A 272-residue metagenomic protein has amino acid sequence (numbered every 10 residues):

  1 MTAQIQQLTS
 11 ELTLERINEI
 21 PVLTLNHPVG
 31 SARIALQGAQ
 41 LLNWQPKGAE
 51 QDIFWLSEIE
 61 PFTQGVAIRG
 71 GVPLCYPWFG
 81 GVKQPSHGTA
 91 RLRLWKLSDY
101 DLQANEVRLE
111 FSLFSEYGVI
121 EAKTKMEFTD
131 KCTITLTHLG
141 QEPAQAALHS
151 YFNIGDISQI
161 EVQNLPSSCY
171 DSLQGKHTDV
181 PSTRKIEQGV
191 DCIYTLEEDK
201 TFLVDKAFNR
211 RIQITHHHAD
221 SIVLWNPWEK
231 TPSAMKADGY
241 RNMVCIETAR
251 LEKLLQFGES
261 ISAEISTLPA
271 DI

Functional and structural regions predicted by a protein language model:
M1-P28, A35, S112-E116, I193-I272: Beta-strand-rich recognition/accessory modules
L23, A32, L109, A122-T124 (+4 more regions): Hydrophobic residues positioned within well-ordered beta-strands of beta-sheet architectures
P28-A32, Q40, A49-D52, G118-I120 (+4 more regions): Short acidic/polar mixed-charge low-complexity motifs
P28-P85: Acidic-aromatic substrate-binding/catalytic surfaces of carbohydrate-active enzymes
F62-A90, S98, Q163-H177, E198-T201 (+2 more regions): Beta-strand/loop-rich accessory regions of lumenal/periplasmic or secreted enzymes, predominantly carbohydrate-active
Q84-T129: Extended, loop-rich substrate-binding clefts of extracytoplasmic carbohydrate-active enzymes
F111-I154: Acidic, contiguous internal or C-terminal segments within carbohydrate-active enzymes that form a structured patch used
P143, Y151-I222, P227: Active-site/ligand-binding surface loops and adjacent short beta/alpha elements that line catalytic pockets across
